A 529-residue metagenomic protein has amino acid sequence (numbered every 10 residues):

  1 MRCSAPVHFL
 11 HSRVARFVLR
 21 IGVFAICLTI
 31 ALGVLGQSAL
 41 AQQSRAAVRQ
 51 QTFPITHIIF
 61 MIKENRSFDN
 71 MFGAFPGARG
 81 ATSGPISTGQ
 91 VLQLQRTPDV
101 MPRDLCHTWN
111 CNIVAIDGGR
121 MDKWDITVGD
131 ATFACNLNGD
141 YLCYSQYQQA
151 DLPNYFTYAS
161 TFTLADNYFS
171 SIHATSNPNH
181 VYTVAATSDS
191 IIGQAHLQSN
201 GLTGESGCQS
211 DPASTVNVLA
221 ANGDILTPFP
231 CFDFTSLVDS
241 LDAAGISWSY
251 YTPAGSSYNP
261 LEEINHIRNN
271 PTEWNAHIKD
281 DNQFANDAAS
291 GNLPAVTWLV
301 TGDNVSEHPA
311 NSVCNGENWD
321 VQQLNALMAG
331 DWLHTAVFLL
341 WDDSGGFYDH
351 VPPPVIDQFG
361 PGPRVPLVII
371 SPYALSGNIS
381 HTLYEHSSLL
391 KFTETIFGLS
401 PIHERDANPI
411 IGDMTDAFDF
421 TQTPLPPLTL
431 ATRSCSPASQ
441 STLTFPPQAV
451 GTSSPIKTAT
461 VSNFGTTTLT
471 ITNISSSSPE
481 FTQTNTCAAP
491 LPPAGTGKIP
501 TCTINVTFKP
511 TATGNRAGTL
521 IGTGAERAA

Functional and structural regions predicted by a protein language model:
M1-F17: N-terminal secretory signal peptides that target proteins for export/translocation
V18-V34: Bacterial N-terminal signal peptides
A39-S436: N-terminal pro-sequences and low-complexity stem/linker regions of secreted or lumenal proteins
S436-A529: Feature for long, exposed domains in two main contexts
